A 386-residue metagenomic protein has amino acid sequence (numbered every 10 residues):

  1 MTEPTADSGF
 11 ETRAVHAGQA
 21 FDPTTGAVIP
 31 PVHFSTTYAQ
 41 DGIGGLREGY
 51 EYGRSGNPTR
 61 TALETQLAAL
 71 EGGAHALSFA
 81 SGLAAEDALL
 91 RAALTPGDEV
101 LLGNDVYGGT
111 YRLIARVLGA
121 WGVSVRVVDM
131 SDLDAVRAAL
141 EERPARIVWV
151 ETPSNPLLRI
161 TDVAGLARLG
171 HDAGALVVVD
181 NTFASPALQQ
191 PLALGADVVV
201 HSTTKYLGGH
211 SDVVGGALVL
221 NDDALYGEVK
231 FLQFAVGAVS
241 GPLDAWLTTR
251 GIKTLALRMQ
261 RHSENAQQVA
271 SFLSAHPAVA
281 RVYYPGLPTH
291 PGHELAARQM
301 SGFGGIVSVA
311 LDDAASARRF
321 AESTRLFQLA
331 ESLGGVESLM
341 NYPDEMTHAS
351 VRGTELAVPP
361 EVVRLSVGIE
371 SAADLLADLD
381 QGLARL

Functional and structural regions predicted by a protein language model:
T2-A6, A76-H276: Conserved PLP-enzyme active-site core in the AAT-like
T2-N57, L63-Q66: N-terminal "arm"/small-domain region of PLP-dependent enzymes with the aminotransferase-like
Q19-F21, F34-Q40, F183, K205 (+6 more regions): Glycine-rich beta-alpha junction loops
T37, L220-L225, I252, L311-A315 (+1 more regions): Short loop segments at secondary-structure junctions
T37-D87, G109-R116: Conserved N-terminal alpha-helix of the aminotransferase class I/II PLP-enzyme fold
E48, A74, V214, T248 (+3 more regions): Short amphipathic alpha-helical segments
A115, S124, A138-E141, R258 (+2 more regions): PLP-dependent enzyme catalytic core of the Aspartate aminotransferase-like
R281-V363, V367: Conserved C-terminal alpha-helix-loop-beta "cap" of PLP-dependent enzymes that closes/shapes the active-site mouth
